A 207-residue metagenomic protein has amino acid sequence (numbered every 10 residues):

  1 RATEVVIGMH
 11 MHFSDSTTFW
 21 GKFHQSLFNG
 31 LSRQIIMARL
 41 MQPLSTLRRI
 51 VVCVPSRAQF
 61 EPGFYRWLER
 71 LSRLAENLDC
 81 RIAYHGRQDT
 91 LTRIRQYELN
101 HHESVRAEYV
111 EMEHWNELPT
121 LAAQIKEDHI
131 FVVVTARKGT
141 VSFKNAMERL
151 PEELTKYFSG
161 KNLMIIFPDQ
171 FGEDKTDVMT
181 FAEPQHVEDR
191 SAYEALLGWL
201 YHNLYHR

Functional and structural regions predicted by a protein language model:
T3-E4, M9-W115, K126-I130, A136-R207: Intrinsically disordered or low-complexity boundary/linker segments at protein termini and domain junctions
N116-T120: Repeated scaffold domains used in trafficking and secretory/extracellular systems, primarily beta-propellers
